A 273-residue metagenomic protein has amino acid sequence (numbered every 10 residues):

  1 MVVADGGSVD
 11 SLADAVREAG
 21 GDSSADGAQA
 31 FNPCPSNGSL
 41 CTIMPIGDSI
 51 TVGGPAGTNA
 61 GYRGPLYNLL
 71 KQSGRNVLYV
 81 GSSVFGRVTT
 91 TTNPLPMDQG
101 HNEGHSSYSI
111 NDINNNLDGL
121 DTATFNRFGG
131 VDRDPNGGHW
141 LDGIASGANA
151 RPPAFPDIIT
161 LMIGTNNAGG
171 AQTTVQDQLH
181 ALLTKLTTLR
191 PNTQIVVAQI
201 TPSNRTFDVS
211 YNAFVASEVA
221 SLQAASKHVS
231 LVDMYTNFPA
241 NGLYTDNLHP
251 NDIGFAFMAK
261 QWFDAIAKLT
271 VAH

Functional and structural regions predicted by a protein language model:
M1-C34: Ser/Thr-rich, Pro/Gly/Ala-heavy low-complexity intrinsically disordered linkers and tails of secreted extracellular
A30-G38, A148-R151: Short boundary motifs at domain starts and secondary-structure transition points
G38-T42, S73-L78, A154-T160, R190-V196 (+2 more regions): Loop/turn elements at helix/coil->beta-strand transitions in domains of secreted/extracellular proteins
I46-G47, V80, A198: Short hydrophobic segments within beta-strands
T51, Y67, K71-R75, G164 (+5 more regions): Sec-exported extracytoplasmic/periplasmic mature domains
T51-D177, T206-V209, A213: Conserved SGNH/GDSL esterase-like catalytic core that processes O-acyl groups on lipids and polysaccharides
Q99-N102, T201-H273: Catalytic His-Asp segment of secreted/periplasmic serine-dependent ester chemistry enzymes
T160-N166, L182-N212, Y235: Active-site segments of SGNH/GDSL-like serine hydrolases that catalyze O-acetyl group transfer/hydrolysis on lipids
